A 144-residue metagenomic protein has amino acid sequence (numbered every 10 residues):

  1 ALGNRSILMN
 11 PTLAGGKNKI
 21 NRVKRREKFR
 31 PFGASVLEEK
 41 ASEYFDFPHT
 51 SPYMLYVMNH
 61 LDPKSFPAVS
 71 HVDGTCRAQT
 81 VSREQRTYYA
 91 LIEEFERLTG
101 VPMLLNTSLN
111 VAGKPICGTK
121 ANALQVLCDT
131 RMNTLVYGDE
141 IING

Functional and structural regions predicted by a protein language model:
A1-G144: Flexible beta->alpha loop and helix N-cap segments adjacent to enzyme active/binding sites
